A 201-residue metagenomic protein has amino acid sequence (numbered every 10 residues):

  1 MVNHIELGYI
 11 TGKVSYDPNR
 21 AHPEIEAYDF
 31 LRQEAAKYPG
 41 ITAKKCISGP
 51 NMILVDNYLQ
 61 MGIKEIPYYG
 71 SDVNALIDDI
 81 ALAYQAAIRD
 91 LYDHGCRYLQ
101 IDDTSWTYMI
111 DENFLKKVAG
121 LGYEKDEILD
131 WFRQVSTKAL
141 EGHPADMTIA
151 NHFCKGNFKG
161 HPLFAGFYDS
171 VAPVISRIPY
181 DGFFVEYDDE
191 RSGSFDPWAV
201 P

Functional and structural regions predicted by a protein language model:
M1-P201: Domain-level signal for soluble alpha/beta catalytic cores
